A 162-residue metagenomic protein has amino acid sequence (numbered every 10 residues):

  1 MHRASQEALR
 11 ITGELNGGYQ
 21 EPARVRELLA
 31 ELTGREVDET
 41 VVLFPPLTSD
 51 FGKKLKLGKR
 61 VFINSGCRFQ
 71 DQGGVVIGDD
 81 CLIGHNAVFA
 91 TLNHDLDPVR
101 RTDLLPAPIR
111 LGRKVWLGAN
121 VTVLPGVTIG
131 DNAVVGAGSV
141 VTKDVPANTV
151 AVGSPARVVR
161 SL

Functional and structural regions predicted by a protein language model:
M1-T40, A156-V159: Terminal amphipathic alpha-helical/low-complexity segments used for targeting or macromolecular assembly
V42, W116, V134, V150-V152: Short-chain dehydrogenase/reductase
L47-L57, F62-T128, S154-L162: Flexible, glycine/small-residue-enriched loop-and-beta-strand segment within the central core of proteins
L82, A133-V134: Short alpha-helix at the nucleotide-sugar/activated-sugar donor binding site of glycosyltransferases and closely
A90, T142, V150-V152: Structural detector of well-ordered beta-strand residues that form the stable sheet scaffold of enzyme domains
T128, T142-K143: Active-site/ligand-binding-proximal alpha/beta "capping" segment
G130-A133, P146-N148: Conserved catalytic segment of ABC-fold P-loop ATPases
V134-V141: C-terminal/domain-terminus segments
